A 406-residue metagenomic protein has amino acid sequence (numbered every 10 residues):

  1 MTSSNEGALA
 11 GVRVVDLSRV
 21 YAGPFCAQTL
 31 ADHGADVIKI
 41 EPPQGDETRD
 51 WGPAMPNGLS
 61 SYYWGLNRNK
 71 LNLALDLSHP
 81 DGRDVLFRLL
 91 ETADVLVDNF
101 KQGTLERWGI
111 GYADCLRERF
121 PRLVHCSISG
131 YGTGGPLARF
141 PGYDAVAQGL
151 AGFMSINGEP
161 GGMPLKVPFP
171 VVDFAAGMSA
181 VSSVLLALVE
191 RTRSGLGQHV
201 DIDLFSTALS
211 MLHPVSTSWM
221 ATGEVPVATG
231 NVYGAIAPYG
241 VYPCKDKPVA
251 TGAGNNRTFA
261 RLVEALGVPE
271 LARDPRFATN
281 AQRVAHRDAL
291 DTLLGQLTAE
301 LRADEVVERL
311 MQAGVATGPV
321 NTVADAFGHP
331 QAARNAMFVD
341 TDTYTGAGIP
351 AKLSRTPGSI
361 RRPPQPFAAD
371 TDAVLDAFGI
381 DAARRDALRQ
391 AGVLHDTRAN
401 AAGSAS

Functional and structural regions predicted by a protein language model:
M1-R193, L293, P366, D370-S406: N-terminal helix-loop segment corresponding to the beta1-alpha1 unit of nucleotide/adenylate-binding folds
S4-N5, R49-W64, V323-A369, G403-S406: Active-site-adjacent capping/gating segments
V37, M311-D325, D381-D386: Short, well-structured beta-strand/strand-turn elements
Q44, G130-G132, L204-L209, D246 (+2 more regions): Glycine-rich beta-alpha junction loops
T133, G161-F169, T192-A208, V227-G234 (+1 more regions): Conserved Rossmann-fold dehydrogenase catalytic segment
G177-G197, S210-A221, V263-E270: Oxidoreductase and adenylate-handling cofactor-binding alpha/beta cores
G223-Y239, I349: Active-site Gly/Thr loop motif
A237-A313, T317: Aromatic-enriched alpha-helical interface/lid elements that frame and gate functional surfaces
